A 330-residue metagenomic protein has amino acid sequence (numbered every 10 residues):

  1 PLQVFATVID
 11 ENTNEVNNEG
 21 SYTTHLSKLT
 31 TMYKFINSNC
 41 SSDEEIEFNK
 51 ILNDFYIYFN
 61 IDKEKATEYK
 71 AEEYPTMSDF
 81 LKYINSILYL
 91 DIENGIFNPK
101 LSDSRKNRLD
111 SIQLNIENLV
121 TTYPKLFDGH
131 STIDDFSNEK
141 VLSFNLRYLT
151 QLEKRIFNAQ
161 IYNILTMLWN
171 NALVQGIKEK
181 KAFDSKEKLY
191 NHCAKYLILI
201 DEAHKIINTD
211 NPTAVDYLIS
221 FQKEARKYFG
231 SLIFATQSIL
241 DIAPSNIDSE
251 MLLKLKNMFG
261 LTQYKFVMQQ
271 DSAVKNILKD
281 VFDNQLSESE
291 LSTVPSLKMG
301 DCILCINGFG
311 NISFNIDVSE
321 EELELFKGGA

Functional and structural regions predicted by a protein language model:
P1-H25, T31, F35-N39, D210-N315: Conserved ATP-driven motor cores of ASCE-family P-loop NTPases powering translocation/secretion/packaging/pilus
L2-G230, L304-G308: P-loop NTPase motor domains
L146, Q270, V318: Active-site donor-binding loop signature of nucleotide-sugar glycosyltransferases
Q160-N163, F282-D283, S319-E321: Short, solvent-exposed amphipathic alpha-helical segments in soluble enzyme and RNA/protein-processing domains
N315-K327: Short, surface-exposed polybasic-aromatic patches that bind anionic ligands, especially phosphate groups
